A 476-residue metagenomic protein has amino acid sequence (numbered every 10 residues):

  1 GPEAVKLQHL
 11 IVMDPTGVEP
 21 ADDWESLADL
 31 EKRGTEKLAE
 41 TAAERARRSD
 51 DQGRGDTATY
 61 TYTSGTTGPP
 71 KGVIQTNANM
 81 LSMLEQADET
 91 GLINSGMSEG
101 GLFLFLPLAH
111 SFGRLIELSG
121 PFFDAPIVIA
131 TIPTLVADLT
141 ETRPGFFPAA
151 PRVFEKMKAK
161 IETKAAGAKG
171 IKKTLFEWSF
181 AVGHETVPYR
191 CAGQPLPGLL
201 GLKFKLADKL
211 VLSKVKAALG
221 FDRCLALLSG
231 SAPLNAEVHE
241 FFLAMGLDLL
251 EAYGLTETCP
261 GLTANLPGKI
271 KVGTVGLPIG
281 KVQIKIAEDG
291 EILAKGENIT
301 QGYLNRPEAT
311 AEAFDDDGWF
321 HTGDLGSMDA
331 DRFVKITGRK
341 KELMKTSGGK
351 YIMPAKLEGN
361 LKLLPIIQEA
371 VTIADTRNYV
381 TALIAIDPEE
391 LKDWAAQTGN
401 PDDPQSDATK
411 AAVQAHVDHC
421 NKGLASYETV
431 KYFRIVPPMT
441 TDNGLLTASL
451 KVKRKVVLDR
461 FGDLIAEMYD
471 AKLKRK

Functional and structural regions predicted by a protein language model:
G1-R33: Structural core segment of the AMP-binding/adenylate-forming
V12, K32-Y62, P69, N94-G101: Conserved pre-ATP/AMP-binding loop-to-beta segment of ANL
E25-D29, G145-P148, K160-I270, Q283 (+1 more regions): Gly/Ser/Thr-rich phosphate-binding loop
A58-L84: Conserved AMP-binding A3 loop
L81-L212: Conserved AMP-binding/adenylation subdomain of ANL enzymes
P278-T346: Conserved ATP-binding/catalytic segment of the ANL
I299, F333-K362, E390-D407, S426-V430 (+2 more regions): Adenylate-forming
E369-V371, H416-K476: Conserved C-terminal "lid"/linker of ANL adenylate-forming enzymes
